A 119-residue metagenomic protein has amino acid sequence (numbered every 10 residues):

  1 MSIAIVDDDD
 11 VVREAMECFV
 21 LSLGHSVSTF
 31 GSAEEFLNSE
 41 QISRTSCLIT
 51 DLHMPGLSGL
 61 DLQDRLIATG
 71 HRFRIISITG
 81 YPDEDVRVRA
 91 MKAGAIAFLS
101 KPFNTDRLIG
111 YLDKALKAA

Functional and structural regions predicted by a protein language model:
D10-S28: Two-component/phosphorelay signaling modules centered on CheY-like receiver
T29-C47: Acidic, metal-coordinating helix/loop segments flanking the phosphotransfer/catalytic sites of two-component signaling
G31-S32, S58-D61: Acidic catalytic/metal-coordinating carboxylates
N38, L60-R72: Short amphipathic alpha-helix used as the core "switch/output" element in two-component signaling
D51, T79: Active-site residues of response regulator receiver
M54: Receiver (REC) domain active-site loop signature in two-component systems and cognate sites in sensor histidine kinases
D61, P82-A97: Alpha4 helix (beta4-alpha4-beta5 surface) of REC/receiver domains from two-component response regulators
D85, F103-D113: C-terminal output helix
